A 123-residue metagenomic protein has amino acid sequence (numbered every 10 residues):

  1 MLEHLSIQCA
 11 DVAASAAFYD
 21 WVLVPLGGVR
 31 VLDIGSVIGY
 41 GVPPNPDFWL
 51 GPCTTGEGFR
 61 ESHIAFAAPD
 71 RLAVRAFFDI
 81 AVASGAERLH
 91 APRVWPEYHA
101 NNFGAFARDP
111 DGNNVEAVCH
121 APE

Functional and structural regions predicted by a protein language model:
M1, E57-R60, H99: Short glycine-enriched loop/turn motifs at secondary-structure junctions
M1-A16, I64, A121-E123: N-terminal beta-strand motif that seeds the catalytic metal site of vicinal oxygen chelate
L5, H99-A100, F106, V118-E123: Short beta->alpha transition motifs characteristic of CBS
I7-D47: Core segments of cupin and vicinal oxygen chelate
A10-A13, F66-D111: Vicinal oxygen chelate
G41-V82: Long, continuous compositionally biased terminal/linker segments
N114: Glycine-rich acetyl-CoA-binding "A-motif" of GNAT/NAT acetyltransferases
